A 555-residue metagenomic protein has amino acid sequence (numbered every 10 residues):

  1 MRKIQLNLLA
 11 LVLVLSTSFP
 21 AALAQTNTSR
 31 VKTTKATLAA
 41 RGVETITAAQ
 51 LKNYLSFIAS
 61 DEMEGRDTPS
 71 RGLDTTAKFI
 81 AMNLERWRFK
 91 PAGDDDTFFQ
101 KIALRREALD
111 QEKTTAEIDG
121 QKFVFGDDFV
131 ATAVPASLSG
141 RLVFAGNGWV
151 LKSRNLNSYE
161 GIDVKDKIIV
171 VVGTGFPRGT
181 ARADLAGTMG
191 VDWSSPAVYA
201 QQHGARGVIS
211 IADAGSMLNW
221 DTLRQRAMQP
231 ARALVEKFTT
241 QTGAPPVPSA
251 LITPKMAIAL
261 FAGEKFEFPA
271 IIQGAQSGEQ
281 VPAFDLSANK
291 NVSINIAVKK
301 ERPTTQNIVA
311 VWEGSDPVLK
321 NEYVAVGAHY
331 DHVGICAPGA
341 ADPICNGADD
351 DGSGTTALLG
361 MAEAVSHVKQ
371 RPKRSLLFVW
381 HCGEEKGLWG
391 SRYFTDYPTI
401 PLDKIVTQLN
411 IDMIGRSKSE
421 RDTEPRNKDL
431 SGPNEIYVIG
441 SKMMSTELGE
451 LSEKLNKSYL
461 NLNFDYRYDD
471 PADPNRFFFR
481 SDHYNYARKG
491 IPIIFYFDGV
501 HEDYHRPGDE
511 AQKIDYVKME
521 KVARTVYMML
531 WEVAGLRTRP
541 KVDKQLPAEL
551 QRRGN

Functional and structural regions predicted by a protein language model:
L9-S18: Bacterial N-terminal signal peptides
T34-A39, G120-G161, Q241-G347, E363 (+1 more regions): Soluble metallo-hydrolase cores and metallopeptidase-like ectodomains found primarily in the secretory/periplasmic
A36-T45, D61-R71, A103, F129-A133 (+10 more regions): Second-shell loop/turn segments in exported
T45-P91, A108, D163, K167-G190 (+2 more regions): Catalytic-core environment of secreted peptidases
E64-A181, A288, V298, T304-N307 (+1 more regions): Noncatalytic luminal/extracellular "stalk/propeptide" segments of secretory-pathway proteins
Q121-K122, K237-T239, P245-E267, H381-F495: Metal-dependent peptidase/peptidase-like ectodomains
F125-T240, P245-P248, E313, Y323 (+3 more regions): Extracellular/luminal Protease-associated
E363, H367, F497-N555: His/Asp/Glu-rich mid-to-C-terminal helical/loop segments that flank catalytic regions of hydrolases
